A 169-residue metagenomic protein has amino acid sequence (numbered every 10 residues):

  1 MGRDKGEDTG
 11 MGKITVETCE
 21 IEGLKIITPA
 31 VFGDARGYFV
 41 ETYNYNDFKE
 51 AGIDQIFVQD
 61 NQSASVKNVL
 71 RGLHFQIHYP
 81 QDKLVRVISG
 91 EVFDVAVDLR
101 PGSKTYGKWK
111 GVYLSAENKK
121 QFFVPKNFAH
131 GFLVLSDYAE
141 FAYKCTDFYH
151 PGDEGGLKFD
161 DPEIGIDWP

Functional and structural regions predicted by a protein language model:
M11-E117, S136-Y138, C145-P169: Non-catalytic, conserved peripheral segments adjacent to functional cores
F122, H130-L135, Y143: Short beta-strand His + acidic residue motifs that chelate non-heme Fe in jelly-roll/DSBH and cupin folds
